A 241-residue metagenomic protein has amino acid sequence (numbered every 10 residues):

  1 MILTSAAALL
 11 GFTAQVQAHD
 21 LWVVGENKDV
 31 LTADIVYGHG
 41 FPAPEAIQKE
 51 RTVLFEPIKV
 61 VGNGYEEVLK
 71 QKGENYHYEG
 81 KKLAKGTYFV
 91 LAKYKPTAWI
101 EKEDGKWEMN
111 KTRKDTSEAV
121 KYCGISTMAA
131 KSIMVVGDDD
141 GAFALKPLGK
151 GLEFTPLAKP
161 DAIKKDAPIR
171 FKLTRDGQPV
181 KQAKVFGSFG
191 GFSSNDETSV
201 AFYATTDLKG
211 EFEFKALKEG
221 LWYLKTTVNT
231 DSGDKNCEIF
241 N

Functional and structural regions predicted by a protein language model:
G11-T13: N-terminal signal peptide c-region/cleavage motif recognized by signal peptidases
A18-V30, W107-A183, F189-E197, D234-N241: Beta-strand-rich domain onsets/edges
G40-K49, K172-V180: Structural motif
P42, K95-E103, T230-K235: Short acidic/polar inter-strand loop motif in beta-rich domains
Y76-Y78, G210-F212: Short strand-edge motifs at loop-to-beta-strand transitions and within beta-strands of extracellular beta-rich domains
G80-G86, F214-L221: Short Pro-Gly-centered beta-turn/loop motif in secreted/extracellular proteins
G86-A98, L221-T230: Short, aromatic- and glycine-rich surface loops/edge beta-strands on solvent-exposed regions
D196-K209: Short, acidic Ser/Thr/Gly-rich low-complexity loop/linker segments typical of extracellular and cell-surface proteins
